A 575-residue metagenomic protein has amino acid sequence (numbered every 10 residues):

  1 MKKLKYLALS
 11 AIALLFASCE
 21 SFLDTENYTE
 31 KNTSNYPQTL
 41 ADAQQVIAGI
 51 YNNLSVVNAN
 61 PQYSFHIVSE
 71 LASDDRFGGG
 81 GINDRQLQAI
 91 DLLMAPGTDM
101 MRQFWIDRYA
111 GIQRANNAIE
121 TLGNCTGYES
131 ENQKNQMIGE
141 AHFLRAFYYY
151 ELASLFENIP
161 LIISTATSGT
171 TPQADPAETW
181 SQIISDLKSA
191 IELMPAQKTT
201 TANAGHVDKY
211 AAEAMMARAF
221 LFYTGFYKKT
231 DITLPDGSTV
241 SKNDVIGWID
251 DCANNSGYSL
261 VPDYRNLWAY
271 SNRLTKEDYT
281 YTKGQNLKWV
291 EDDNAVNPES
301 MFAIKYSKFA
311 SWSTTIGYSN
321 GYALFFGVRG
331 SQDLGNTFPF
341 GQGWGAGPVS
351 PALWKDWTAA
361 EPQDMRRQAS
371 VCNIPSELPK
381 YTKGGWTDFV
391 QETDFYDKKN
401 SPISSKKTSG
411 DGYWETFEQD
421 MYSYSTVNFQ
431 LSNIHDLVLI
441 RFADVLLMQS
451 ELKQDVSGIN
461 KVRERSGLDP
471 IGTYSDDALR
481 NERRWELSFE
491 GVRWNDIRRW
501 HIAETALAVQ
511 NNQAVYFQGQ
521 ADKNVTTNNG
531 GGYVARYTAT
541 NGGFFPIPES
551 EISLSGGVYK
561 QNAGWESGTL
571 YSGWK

Functional and structural regions predicted by a protein language model:
K3-Y6, A13-A41, I183, A217 (+3 more regions): Bacterial Sec-dependent N-terminal signal peptides
S18-E20, R108-G111, F222, N272-G330 (+4 more regions): Long, intrinsically disordered, low-complexity segments
E20-D84, K188-S189, H206, Y210 (+1 more regions): An aromatic- and glycine-enriched ligand-binding surface/loop that stacks and positions planar moieties
Y28-N32, L92-P96, L161-G169: Short linear capping/connector segments at secondary-structure termini
T39-L40, Q44-Q62, G80-F156, S168-S181 (+6 more regions): Conserved, well-structured interaction surfaces
E151-L155, P160, K198, A219-D231: Short coil/turn linking the two alpha-helices of tandem helical-hairpin repeats
E157-T165, L193-A202, S259-N266, G472: Glycine- and aromatic-rich loop/turn segments at beta-sheet edges
W357-E464: C-terminal substrate/ligand-recognition segments
